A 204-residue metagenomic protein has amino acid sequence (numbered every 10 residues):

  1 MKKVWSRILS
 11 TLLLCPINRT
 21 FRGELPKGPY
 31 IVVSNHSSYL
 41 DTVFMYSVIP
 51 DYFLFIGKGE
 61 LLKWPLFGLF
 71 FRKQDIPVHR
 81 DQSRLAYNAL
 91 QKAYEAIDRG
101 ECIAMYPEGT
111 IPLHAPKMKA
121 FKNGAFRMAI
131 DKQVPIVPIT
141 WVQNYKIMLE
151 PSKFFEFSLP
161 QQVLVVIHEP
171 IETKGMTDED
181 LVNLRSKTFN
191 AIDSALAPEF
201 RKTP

Functional and structural regions predicted by a protein language model:
M1-S47, L69, T203-P204: N-terminal signal-anchor transmembrane helix
C15, I76, Q133-V134: Short glycine/serine/threonine/alanine-rich loop segments
R19, V32, F55, V165-I167: Generic preference for hydrophobic
E24-L25, V182-P204: Membrane-interfacial terminal anchoring regions of lipid-handling membrane enzymes
K27-S83: Catalytic core of membrane glycerolipid acyltransferases/transacylases, capturing the structured, soluble-facing
H36-S38, E108-I111: Short glycine-rich anion-binding loops that position phosphate/pyrophosphate groups of nucleotides and phosphorylated
L62, L85-A86, A93-Y94, E101-I103 (+1 more regions): Soluble extracytoplasmic domains of inner/organellar membrane proteins
L66-G68, E101-C102, L113-N183: A cross-family acyltransferase "interaction/gating" segment
